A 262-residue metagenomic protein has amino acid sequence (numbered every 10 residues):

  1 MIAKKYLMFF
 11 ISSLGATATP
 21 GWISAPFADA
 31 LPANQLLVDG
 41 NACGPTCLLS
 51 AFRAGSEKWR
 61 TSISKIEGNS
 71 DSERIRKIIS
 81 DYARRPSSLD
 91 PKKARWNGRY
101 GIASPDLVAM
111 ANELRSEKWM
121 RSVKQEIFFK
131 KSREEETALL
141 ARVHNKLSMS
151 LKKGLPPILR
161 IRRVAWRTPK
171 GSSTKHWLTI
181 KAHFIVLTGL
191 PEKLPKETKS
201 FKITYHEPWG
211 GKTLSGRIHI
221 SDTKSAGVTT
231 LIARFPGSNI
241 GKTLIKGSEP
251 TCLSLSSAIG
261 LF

Functional and structural regions predicted by a protein language model:
I2-F9: Sec-dependent signal peptide recognition, specifically the positively charged N-region followed immediately by
A3, D71, A103-D106, V143 (+1 more regions): A diffuse structural propensity rather than consistent per-protein peaks
K4, D71-R76, E136, L140: Short amphipathic alpha-helical segments that mediate assembly, nucleic-acid/protein binding, or membrane association
S12-E113, S248, F262: Active-site-adjacent structural segments surrounding the nucleophilic cysteine of cysteine proteases and isopeptidases
S13-L14, S132, N239: Prokaryotic Sec-type signal peptides and long signal-anchor helices with extended Leu/Ile/Val-rich h-regions
V38-C43, P156, A182-F184, S200-K202: Extracellular structured ligand-interaction cores
D90-P191: Predominantly the structural core of cysteine protease catalytic domains
A141-N145, R162-F262: Active-site signature of cysteine proteases
